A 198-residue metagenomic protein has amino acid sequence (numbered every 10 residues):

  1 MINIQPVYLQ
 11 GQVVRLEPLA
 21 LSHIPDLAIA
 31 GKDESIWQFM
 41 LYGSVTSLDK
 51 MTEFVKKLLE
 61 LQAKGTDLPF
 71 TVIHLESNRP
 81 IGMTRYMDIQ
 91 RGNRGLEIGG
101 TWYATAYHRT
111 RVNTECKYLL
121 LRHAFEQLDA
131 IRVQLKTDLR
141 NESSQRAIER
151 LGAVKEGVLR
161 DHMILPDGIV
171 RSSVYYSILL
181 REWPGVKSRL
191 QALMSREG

Functional and structural regions predicted by a protein language model:
M1-T110, H123, Q127, I169-G198: GNAT-family acyltransferases
R109-H123, R146: Conserved acetyl-CoA-binding loop-helix of GNAT-fold acetyltransferases
E126-K136: Conserved GNAT acetyl-CoA-binding A-motif
L135-Q145: Conserved beta-strand-loop-alpha-helix junction that forms the acyl-donor binding cleft
K136, V154-G168: Conserved catalytic-core motifs of GNAT/GCN5-like acyltransferases
R140-N141, H162, W183: Short Gly/Pro-enriched loop/turn and capping motifs at secondary-structure junctions
